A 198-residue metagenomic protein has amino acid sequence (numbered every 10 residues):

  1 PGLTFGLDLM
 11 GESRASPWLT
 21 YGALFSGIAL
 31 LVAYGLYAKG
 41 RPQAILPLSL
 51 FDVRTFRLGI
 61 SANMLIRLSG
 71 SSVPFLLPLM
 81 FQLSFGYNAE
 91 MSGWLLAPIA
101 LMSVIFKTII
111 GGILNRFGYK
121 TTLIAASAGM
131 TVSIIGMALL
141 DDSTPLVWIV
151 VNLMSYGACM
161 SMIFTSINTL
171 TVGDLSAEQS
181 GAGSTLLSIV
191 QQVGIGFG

Functional and structural regions predicted by a protein language model:
P1-T20, L36: Phenylalanine-glycine-rich, low-complexity intrinsically disordered regions, typified by the FG/GLFG repeat domains
P1-T4, S26-A33, S133-I134: Hydrophobic core segments of alpha-helical transmembrane domains in multi-pass membrane transport and ion-translocation
S16-Y21, L30, Q43-G198: 12-transmembrane solute porter fold
L36-Q43: Membrane-interface capping segments at transmembrane-helix boundaries
